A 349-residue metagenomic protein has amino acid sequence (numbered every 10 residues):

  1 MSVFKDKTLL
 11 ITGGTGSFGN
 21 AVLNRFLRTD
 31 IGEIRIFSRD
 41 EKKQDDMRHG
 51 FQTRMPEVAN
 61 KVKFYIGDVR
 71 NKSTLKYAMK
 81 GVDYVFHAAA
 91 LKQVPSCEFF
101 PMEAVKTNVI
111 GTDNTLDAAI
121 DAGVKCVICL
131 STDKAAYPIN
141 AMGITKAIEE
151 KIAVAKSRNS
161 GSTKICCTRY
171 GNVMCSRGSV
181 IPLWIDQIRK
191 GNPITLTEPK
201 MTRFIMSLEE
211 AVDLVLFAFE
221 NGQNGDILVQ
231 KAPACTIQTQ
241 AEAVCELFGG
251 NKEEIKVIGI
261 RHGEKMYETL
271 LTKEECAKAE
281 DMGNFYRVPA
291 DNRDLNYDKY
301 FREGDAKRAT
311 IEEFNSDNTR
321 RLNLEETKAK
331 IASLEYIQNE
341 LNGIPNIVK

Functional and structural regions predicted by a protein language model:
V3, D121, K151-C175, S179-K349: Strand-loop microenvironment adjacent to phosphate/nucleotide-handling motifs in alpha/beta enzyme folds
K7-T29: N-terminal Rossmann NAD(P)H-binding glycine-rich loop of SDR-like oxidoreductase domains
T12, M79-A88, C129: Rossmann-fold scaffold of SDR-type NAD(P)-dependent oxidoreductases
D30-K43: Conserved glycine-rich Rossmann-like NAD(P)H-binding loop of the short-chain dehydrogenase/reductase
S38, Y65-I66, K106, E198 (+1 more regions): Conserved residues in the N-terminal Rossmann fold of short-chain dehydrogenase/reductase
D40, G50, D133, P233: Residues in the short beta-alpha loop(s) of Rossmann-like NAD(P)-binding domains
K63-Y84: Conserved Rossmann-fold cofactor-binding substructure of NAD(P)-dependent oxidoreductases
H87, L91-K151, A155, I165: Conserved Rossmann-fold NAD(P)-dependent oxidoreductase catalytic core, especially the SDR/UDP-sugar
